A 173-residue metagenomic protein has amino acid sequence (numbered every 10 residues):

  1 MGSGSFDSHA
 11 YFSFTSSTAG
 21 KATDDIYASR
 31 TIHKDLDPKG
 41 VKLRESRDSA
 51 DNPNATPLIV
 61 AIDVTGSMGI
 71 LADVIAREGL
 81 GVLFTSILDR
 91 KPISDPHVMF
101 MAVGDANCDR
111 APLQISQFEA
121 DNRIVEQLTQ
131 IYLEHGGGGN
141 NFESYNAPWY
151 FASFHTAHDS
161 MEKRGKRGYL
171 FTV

Functional and structural regions predicted by a protein language model:
G2-I59, G66-D73, R77, T85: Acidic, polar low-complexity linker/tail segments
H9, H33, H97, H135 (+1 more regions): Histidine (H) residue identity feature
E45-S49, D109-Q127, M161-E162: Short, Lys/Arg-enriched charge-dense amphipathic segments
R47-N52, D89-P92, F154-K166: Surface-exposed acidic, glycine-flexible loop patches that form ligand/cofactor-binding and adhesion interfaces
D51-Q117, W149: Von Willebrand factor
A120-R167: Von Willebrand factor
L170: Active-site cradle of extracellular carbohydrate-active enzymes
V173: VWA/integrin I-like adhesion module and closely mimicked acidic/polar interface patches used
